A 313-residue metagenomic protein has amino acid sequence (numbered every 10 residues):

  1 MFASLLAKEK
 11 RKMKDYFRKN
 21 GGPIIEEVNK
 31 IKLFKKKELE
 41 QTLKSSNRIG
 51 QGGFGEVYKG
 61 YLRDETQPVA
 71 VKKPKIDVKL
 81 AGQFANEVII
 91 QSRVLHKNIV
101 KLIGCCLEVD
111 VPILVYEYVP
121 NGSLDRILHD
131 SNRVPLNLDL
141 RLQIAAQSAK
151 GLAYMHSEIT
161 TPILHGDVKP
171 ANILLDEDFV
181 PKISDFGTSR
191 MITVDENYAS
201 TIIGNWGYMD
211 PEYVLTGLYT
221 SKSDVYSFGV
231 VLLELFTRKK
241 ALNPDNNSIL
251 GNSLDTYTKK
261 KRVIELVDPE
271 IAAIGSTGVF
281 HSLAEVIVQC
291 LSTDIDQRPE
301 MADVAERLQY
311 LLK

Functional and structural regions predicted by a protein language model:
M1-V115, P120-K150, I159, V194-W206 (+2 more regions): Membrane-proximal cytoplasmic juxtamembrane segment of single-pass receptors with intracellular kinase/kinase-homology
H156, T160-L175: Catalytic-loop of the protein kinase fold
L215-S221: Activation segment
D224: Conserved catalytic-loop aspartate of Hanks-type protein kinases
L254-D296: C-terminal lobe substrate-recognition/regulatory segment of protein kinase catalytic domains
S292-K313: Terminal C-lobe "cap" of eukaryotic-type protein kinase domains
